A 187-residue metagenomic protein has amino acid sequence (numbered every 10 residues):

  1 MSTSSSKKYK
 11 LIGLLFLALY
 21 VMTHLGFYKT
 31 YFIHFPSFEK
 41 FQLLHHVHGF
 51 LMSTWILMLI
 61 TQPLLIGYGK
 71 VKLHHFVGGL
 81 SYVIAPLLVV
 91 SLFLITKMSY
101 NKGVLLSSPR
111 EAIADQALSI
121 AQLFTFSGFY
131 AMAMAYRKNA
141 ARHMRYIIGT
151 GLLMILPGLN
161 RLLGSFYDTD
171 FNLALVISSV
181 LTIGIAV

Functional and structural regions predicted by a protein language model:
M1-V187: Alpha-helical membrane insertion/targeting regions
